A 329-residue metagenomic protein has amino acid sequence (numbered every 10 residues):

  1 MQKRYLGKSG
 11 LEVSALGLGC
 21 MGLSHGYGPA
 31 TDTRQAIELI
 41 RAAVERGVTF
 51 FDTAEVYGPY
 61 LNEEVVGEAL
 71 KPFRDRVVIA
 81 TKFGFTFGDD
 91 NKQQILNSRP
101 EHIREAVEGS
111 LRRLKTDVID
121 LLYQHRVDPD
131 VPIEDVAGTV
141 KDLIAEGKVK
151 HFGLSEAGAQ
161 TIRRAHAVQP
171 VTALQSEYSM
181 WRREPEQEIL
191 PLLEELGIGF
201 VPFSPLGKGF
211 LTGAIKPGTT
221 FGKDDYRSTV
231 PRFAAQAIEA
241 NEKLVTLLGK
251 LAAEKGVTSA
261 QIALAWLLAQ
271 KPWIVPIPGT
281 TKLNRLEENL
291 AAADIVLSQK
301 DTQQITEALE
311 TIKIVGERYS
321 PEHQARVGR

Functional and structural regions predicted by a protein language model:
M1-V78: N-terminal binding-site loop/beta-alpha segment at the start of enzyme catalytic domains that lines or forms
L18-C20, T53, L121-Q124, L154 (+2 more regions): Conserved beta-strand positions
G22-Y27, T86-Q93, R285-E288: A short acidic, helix-capping loop that chelates divalent metal ions and anchors anionic groups
A30-A43, S98-L114, G158-R163: Short, acidic/polar
A30-Q35, L61, V65, Q94-H102 (+2 more regions): Alpha-helix N-cap and loop-to-helix initiation/capping positions
G67-V78, R112-K115, I144, H166-Q169: Acidic (Asp/Glu)-rich catalytic clusters
L111-P129: Active-site groove signature of glycoside hydrolases
V127-E307, T311-I312, E322-R329: Beta/alpha (TIM)-barrel catalytic core signal, keyed to glycine-rich beta->alpha loops juxtaposed to Asp/Glu that bind
